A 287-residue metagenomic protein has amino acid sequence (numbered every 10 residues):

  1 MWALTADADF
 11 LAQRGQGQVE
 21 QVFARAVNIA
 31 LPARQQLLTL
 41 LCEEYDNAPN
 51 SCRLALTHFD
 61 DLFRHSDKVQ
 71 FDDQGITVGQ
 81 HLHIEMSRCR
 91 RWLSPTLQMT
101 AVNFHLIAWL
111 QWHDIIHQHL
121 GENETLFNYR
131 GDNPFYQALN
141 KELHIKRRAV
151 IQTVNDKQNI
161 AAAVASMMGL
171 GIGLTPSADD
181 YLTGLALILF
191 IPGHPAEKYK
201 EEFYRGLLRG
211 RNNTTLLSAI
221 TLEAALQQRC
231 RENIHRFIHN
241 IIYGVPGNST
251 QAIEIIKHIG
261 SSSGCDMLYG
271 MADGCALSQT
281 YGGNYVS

Functional and structural regions predicted by a protein language model:
M1-A162, M167, P176-A178, L189 (+4 more regions): Phosphate/adenylate-binding glycine loop and adjacent helical scaffold
Q137, I172-G173, I259: Short, solvent-exposed segments of well-ordered alpha helices
T153-A225: A contiguous, surface-oriented mixed alpha/beta subdomain in the mid-to-C-terminal portion of proteins that forms
G210-G244, Q251-A252: Glycine/small-residue-rich hydrophobic helix-like segments
N233-S287: Acidic, carboxylate-rich catalytic segments that either coordinate divalent cations
